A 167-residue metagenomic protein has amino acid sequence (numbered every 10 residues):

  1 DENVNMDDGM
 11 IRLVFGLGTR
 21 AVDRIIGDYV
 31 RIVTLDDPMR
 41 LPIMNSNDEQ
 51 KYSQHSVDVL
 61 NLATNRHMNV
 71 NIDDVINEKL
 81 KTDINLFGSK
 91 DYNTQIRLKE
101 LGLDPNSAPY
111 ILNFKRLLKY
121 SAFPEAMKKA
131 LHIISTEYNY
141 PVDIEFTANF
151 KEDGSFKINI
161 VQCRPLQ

Functional and structural regions predicted by a protein language model:
D1-Q167: Conserved mixed alpha/beta core segments that line enzyme active sites in large multi-domain catalysts
